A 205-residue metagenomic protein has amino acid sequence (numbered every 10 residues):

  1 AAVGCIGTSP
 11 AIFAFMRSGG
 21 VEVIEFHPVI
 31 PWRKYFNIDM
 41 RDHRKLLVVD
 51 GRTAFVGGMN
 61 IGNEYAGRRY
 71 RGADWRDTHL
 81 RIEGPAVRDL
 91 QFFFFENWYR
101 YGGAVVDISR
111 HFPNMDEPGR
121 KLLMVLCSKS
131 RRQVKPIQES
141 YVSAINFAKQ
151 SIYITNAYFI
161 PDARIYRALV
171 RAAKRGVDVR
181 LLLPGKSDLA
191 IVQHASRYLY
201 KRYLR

Functional and structural regions predicted by a protein language model:
A1-R205: Charged, low-complexity intrinsically disordered terminal segments
